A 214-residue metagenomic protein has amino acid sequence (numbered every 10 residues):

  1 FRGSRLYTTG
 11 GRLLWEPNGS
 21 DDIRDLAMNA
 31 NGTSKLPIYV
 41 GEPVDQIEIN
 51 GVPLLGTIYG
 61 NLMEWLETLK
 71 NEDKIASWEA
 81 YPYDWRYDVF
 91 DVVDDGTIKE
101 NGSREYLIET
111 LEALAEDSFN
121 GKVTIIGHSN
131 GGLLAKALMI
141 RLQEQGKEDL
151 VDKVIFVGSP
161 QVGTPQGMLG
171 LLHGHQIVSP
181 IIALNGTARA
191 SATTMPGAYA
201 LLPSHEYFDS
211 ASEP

Functional and structural regions predicted by a protein language model:
F1-I126, N130-A192, L201, F208-A211: N-terminal non-catalytic accessory region
